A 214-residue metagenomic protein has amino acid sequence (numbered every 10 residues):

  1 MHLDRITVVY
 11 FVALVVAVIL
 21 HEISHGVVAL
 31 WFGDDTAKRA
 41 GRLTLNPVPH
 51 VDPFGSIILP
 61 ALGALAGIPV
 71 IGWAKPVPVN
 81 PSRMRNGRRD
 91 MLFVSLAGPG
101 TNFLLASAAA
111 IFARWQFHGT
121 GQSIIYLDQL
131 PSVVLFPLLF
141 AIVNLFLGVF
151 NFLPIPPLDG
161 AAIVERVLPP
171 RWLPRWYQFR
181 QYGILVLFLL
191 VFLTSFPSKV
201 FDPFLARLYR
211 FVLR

Functional and structural regions predicted by a protein language model:
M1-R214: Hydrophobic transmembrane alpha-helices and their immediate loop junctions in multi-pass integral membrane proteins
